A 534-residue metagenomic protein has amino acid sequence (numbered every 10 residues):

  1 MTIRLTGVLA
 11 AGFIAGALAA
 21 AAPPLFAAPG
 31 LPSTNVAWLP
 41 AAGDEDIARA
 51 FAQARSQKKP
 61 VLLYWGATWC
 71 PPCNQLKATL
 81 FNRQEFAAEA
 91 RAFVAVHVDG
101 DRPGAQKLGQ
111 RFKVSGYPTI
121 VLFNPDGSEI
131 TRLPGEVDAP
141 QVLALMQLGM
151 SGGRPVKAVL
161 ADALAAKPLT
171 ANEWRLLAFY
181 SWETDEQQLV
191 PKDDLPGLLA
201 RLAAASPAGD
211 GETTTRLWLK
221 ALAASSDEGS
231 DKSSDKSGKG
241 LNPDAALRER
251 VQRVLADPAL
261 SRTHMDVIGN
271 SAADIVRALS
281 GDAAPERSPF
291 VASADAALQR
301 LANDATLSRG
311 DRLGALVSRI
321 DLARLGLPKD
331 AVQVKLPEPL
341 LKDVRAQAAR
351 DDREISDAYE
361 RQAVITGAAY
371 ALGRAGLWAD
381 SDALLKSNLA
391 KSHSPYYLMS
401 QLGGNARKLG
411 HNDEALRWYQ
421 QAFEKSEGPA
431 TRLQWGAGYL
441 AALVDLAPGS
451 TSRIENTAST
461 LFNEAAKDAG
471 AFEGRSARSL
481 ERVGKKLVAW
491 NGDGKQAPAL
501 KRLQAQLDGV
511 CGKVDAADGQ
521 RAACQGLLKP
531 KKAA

Functional and structural regions predicted by a protein language model:
W38-G43, W65-G66, R83-A105: Thiol-based oxidoreductase modules, predominantly thioredoxin-like and allied folds used for disulfide exchange
W65-F81: Conserved redox-active cysteine motifs that mediate thiol-disulfide chemistry, especially di-cysteine Cys-X(1-2)-Cys
S115-V156: Non-catalytic, surface beta->alpha helical segment in thiol-disulfide oxidoreductase systems
A163-P168, L199-A208, Q252-R262, L298-R309 (+4 more regions): Solenoid-like repeat scaffolds
L169-R175, G209-L217, L260-A272, T306-L327 (+3 more regions): Generic helix N-cap/helix-start motif at coil->alpha-helix transitions
R175-S181, R216-L222, S271-I275, R319-L322 (+7 more regions): Structural register within alpha-helical repeat arrays
A375, L409, L446-P448: Structural motif corresponding to the intra-repeat A-B loop/turn of tetratricopeptide repeats
